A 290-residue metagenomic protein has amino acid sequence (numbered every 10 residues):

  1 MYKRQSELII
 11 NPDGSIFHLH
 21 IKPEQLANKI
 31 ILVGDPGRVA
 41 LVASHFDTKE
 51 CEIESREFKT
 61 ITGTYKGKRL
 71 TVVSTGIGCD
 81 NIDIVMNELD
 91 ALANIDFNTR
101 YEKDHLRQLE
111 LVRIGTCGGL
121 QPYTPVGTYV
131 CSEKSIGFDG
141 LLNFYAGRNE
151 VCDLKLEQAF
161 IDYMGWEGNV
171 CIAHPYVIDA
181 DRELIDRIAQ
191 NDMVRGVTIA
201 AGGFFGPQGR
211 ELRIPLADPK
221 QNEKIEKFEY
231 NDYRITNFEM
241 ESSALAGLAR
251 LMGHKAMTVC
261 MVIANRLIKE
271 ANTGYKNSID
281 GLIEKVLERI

Functional and structural regions predicted by a protein language model:
Y2-Y176: Metabolite-binding pocket within alpha/beta catalytic cores that recognizes anionic/polar moieties
L32, P36-V39, T75-I82, M86 (+5 more regions): Generic structural signal for well-ordered, non-membrane alpha-helical segments in soluble metabolic enzymes
F46-E50, D90-A93, F97, I188-D192 (+2 more regions): Structural signal for hydrophobic packing residues in well-ordered secondary-structure cores of soluble enzyme domains
G118, S135, I199-G206, A244 (+1 more regions): Glycine-rich beta-alpha junction loops
K155-Y230: Active-site rim beta-loop-alpha module in soluble metabolic enzymes
D232-T236: Short pre-catalytic strand/loop immediately N-terminal to key active-site residues, enriched for Gly-Thr
F238-V259: Short glycine-rich, acidic/polar surface loops and turns
N265-I290: His/Asp/Glu-rich mid-to-C-terminal helical/loop segments that flank catalytic regions of hydrolases
